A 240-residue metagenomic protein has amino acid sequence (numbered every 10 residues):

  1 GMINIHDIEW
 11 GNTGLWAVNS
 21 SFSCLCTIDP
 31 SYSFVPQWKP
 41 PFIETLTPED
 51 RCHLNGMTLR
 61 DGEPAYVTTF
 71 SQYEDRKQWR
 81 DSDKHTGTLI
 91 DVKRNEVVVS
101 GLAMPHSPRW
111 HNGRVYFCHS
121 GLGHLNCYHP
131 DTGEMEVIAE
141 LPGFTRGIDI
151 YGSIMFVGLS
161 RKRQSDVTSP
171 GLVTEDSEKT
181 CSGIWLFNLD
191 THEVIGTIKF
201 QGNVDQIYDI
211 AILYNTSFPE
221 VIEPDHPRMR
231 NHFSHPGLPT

Functional and structural regions predicted by a protein language model:
G1-G14, I43-A65, T86, V97-R114 (+2 more regions): Beta-rich, blade/repeat-based domains predominating in secreted/periplasmic proteins but also intracellular
G14-V18, P64-Y66, R114-F117, M155-V157 (+2 more regions): Conserved beta-propeller blade signature
D29-Y32, D91-R94, H129-G133, L189-H192: Short loop/turn segments that connect beta-strands within beta-propeller blades
V35-T47, R94-S100, G133-A139, I195-K199: A short beta-strand motif characteristic of beta-propeller blades
V67-K84, G158-K179, M229-S234: Short, conserved, GDST-rich strand-edge loop motifs in beta-rich repeat architectures
L102-L189: Loop/turn-rich, solvent-exposed surfaces of beta-rich toroidal or solenoidal domains
T180-W185, L189-T240: Blade-level signature of beta-propeller repeat domains, shared across WD40, Kelch, NHL, RCC1 and BNR/Asp-box propellers
